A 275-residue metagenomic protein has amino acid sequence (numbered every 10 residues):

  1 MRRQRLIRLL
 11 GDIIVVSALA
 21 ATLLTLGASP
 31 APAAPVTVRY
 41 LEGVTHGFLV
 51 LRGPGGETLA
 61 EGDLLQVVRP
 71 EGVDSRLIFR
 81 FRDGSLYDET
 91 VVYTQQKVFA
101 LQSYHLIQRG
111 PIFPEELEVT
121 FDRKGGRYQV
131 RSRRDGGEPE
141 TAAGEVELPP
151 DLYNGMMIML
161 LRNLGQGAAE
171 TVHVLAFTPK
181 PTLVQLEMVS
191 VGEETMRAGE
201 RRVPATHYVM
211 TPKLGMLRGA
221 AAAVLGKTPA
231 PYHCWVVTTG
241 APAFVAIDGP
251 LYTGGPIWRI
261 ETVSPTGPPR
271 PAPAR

Functional and structural regions predicted by a protein language model:
M1-L9: N-terminal secretory signal peptides that target proteins for export/translocation
R3-Q4, G167-E170: Short loop/turn hinge sites at secondary-structure boundaries
D12-L26: Bacterial N-terminal signal peptides
T25-A33: Signal peptide processing junction and immediate N-terminal pro/mature segment of secreted/exported proteins
A33-G125, A169-R275: Acidic, serine/threonine-rich low-complexity disordered tracts
R123-R133: Internal hydrophobic scaffold segments of catalytic domains
R131-R134, P273-R275: Compositionally biased, intrinsically disordered linkers/stalks adjacent to structured regions
R133-A168: Surface-exposed beta-loop interaction hotspot
